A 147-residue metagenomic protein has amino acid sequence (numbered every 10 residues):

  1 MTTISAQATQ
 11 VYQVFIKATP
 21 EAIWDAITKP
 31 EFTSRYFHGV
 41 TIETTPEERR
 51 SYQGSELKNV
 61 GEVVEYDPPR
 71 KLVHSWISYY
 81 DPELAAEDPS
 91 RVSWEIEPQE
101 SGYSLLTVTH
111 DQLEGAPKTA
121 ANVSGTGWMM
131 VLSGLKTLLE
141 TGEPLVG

Functional and structural regions predicted by a protein language model:
M1-V11: Short acidic N-proximal helix/loop "leader" segments that mark the beginning of a domain or an inter-domain linker
V11-Y12, A18, A22, K29-E62: Short beta-edge strand/loop motif at the mouth of beta-sheet-based domains
V14, G61-E65, S90-P98: Hydrophobic/aromatic beta-strand elements that line small-molecule binding cavities or substrate pockets in beta-rich
I23, T33, Y52, V63 (+4 more regions): Hydrophobic pocket/interface hotspot
T44-E47, V73-Y79: Short Pro/Gly-enriched beta-strand edge/turn motifs at strand-loop
D67-L72, S101: Short, conserved beta-turn/loop elements at beta-strand boundaries and strand-helix junctions
D81-M129, V146-G147: Beta-strand/loop substructures that line and gate deep hydrophobic ligand-binding cavities in soluble
T137-G147: Short, highly charged C-terminal tails/helix-capping segments
